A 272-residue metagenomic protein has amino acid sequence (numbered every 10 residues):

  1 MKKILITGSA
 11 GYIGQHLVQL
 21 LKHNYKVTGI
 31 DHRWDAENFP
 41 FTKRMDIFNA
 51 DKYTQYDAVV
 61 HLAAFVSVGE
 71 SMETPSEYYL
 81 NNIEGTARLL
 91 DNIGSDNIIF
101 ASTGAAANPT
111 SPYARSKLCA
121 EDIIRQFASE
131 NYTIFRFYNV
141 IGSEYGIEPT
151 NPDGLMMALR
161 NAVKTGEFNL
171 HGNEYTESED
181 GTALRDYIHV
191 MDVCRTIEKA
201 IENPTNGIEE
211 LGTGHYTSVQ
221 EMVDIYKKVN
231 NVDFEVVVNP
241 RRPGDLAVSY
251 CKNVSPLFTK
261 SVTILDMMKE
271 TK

Functional and structural regions predicted by a protein language model:
I4-H23: N-terminal Rossmann NAD(P)H-binding glycine-rich loop of SDR-like oxidoreductase domains
T7, V140-E144, L170-R185, E209-T217 (+2 more regions): Glycine-rich Rossmann NAD(P)(H)-binding loop
A50-N81: NAD(P)H-binding glycine-rich loop region in Rossmannoid oxidoreductase-like domains and their noncatalytic homologs
H61, A87-A114, N131-T133: Conserved Rossmann-fold NAD(P)-dependent oxidoreductase catalytic core, especially the SDR/UDP-sugar
P112, D122-R195, I225-K227: NAD(P)-dependent short-chain dehydrogenase/reductase
S116-C119: Active-site helix of classical SDR
A162, T196-R242: Mid/C-terminal beta-alpha module of Rossmann-like enzyme folds, strongest in SDR-family dehydrogenases/epimerases
V190, Q220-E221, N239-D266: Conserved C-terminal active-site "lid" loop/helix of NAD(P)H-dependent oxidoreductases that clamps the redox cofactor
